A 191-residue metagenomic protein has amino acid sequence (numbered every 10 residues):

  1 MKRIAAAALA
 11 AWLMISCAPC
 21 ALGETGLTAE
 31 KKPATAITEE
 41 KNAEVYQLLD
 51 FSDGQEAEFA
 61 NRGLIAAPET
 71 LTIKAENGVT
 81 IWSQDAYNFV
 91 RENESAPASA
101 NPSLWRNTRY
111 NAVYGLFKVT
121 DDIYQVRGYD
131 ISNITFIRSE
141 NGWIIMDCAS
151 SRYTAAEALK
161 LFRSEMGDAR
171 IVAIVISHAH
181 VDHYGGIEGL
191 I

Functional and structural regions predicted by a protein language model:
M1, C20-G23, L116: Intrinsically disordered, low-complexity Ser/Thr/Pro-rich tracts
M1-A8: Bacterial N-terminal signal peptides that target proteins for export
A8-S16: Bacterial N-terminal signal peptides
A10-A11, A21, S151: Cleavable N-terminal signal peptides
E24-T108, A112: N-terminal pre-domain segments of enzymes
R109-A169: Conserved beta-strand hairpin/beta-sheet module of binuclear metal-dependent hydrolase folds, prominently
I171-D182: Metallo-beta-lactamase
Y184-I191: Metal-dependent catalytic neighborhoods of phosphoester/phosphodiester hydrolases
